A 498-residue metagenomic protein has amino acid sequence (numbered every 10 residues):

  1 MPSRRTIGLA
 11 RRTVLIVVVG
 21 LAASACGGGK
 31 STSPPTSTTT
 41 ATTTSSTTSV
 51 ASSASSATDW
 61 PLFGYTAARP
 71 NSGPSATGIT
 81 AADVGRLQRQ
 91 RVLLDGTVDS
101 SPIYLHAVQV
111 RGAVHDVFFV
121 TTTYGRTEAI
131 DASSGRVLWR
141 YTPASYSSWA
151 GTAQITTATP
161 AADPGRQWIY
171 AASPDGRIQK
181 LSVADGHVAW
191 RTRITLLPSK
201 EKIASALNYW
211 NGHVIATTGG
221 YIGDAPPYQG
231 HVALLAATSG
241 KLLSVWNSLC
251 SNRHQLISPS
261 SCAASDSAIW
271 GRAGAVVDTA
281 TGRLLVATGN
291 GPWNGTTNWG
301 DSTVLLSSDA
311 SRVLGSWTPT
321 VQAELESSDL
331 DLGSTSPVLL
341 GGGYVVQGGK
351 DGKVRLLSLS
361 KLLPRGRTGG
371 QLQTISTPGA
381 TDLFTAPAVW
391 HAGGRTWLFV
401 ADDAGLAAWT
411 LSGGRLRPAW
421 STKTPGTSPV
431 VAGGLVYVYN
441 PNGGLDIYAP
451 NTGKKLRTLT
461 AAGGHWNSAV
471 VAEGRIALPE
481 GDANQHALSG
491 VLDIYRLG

Functional and structural regions predicted by a protein language model:
M1-V14: Bacterial N-terminal signal peptides that target proteins for export
L15-V19: Sec-dependent N-terminal signal peptides
A22-A25: C-terminal motif of bacterial Sec signal peptides marking the signal peptidase cleavage site
G27-K30, P34-P35, V50-G498: Noncatalytic, solvent-exposed loop/strand surfaces of beta-propeller-type extracellular/periplasmic domains
S37-V50: Low-complexity, Pro/Thr/Ser/Glu-rich flexible segments characteristic of extracytoplasmic/periplasmic regions
